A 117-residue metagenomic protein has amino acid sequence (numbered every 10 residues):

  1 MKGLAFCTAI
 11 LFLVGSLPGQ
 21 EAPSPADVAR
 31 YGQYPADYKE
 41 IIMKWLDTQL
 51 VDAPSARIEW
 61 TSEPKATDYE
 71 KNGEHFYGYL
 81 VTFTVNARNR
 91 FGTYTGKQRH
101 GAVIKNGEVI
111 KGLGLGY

Functional and structural regions predicted by a protein language model:
L4-V14: Sec-dependent N-terminal signal peptides
Q20-Y117: Cystatin/cathelin-like cysteine-protease inhibitor module
